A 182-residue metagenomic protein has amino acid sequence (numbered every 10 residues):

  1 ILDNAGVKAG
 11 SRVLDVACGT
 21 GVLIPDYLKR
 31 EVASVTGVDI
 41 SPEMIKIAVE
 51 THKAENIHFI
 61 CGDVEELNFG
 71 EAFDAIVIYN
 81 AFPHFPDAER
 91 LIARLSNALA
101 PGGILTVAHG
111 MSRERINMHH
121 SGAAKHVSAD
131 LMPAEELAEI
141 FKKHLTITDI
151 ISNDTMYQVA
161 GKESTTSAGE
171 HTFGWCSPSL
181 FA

Functional and structural regions predicted by a protein language model:
I1-A9: Conserved alpha-helix/loop element of class I SAM-dependent methyltransferases that forms part of the SAM/SAH-binding
L14, T20-E66: Class I SAM-dependent methyltransferase SAM/SAH-binding core
V77: A conserved beta-strand element that flanks and buttresses the S-adenosyl-L-methionine
N80-A81: Short catalytic micro-motifs in class I SAM-dependent methyltransferases
R90-P101: A short glycine-rich, Lys/Arg-flanked "PGG" loop and its adjoining helix->strand segment in the class I
T106-L131: Conserved class I S-adenosyl-L-methionine
S128-H144: Short alpha-helix
T146-A182: Core SAM-dependent methyltransferase catalytic element
